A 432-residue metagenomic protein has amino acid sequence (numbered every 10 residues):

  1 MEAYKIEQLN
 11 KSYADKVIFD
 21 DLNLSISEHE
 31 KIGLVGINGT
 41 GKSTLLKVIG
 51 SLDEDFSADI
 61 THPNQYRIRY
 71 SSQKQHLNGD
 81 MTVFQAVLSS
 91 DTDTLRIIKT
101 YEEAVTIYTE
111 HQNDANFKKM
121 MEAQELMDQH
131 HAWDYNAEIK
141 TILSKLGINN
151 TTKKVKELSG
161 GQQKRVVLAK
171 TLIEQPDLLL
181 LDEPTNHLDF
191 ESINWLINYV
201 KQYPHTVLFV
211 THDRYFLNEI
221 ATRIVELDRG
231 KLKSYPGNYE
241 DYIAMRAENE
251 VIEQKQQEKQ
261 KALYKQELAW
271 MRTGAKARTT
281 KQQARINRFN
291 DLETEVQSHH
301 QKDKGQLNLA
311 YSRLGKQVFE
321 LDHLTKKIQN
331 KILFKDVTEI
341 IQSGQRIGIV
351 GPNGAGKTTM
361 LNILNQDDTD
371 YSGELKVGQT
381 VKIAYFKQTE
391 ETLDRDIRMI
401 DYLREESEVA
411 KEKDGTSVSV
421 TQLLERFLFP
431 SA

Functional and structural regions predicted by a protein language model:
M1-Q257, L309-A432: ABC ATP-binding cassette signature C-motif
T92, H205, A269, K276 (+3 more regions): Generic structural signal for secondary-structure transition and capping sites
M245-R278, Q282-R288, L292-H299: Intracellular alpha-helical coupling/juxtamembrane segments of multi-pass membrane proteins
S298-R313: Short, flexible cytosolic linker that couples an ABC transmembrane/permease module to its adjacent nucleotide-binding
